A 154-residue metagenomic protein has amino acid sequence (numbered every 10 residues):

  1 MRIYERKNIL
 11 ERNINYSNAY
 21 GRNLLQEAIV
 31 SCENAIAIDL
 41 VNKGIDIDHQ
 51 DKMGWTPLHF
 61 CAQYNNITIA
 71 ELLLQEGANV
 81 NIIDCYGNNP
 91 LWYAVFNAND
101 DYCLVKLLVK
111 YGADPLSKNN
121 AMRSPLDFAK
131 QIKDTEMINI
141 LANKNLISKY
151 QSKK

Functional and structural regions predicted by a protein language model:
M1-E5, Y111, N120-R123, D127-K154: Ankyrin-repeat-protein effector appendages
M1-S31, I38, N42, I147-K154: Intrinsically disordered, low-complexity regulatory segments in ankyrin-centric signaling systems
R2-K7, E33-V41, N66-L74, N99-V109 (+1 more regions): Ankyrin repeat structural motif
E27-C32, F60-N66, Y93-D101, F128-K133: Ankyrin repeat A-helix N-terminal signature
V30, K52-W55, H59-Y64, T68-E76 (+2 more regions): Alpha-helical adaptor scaffolds
